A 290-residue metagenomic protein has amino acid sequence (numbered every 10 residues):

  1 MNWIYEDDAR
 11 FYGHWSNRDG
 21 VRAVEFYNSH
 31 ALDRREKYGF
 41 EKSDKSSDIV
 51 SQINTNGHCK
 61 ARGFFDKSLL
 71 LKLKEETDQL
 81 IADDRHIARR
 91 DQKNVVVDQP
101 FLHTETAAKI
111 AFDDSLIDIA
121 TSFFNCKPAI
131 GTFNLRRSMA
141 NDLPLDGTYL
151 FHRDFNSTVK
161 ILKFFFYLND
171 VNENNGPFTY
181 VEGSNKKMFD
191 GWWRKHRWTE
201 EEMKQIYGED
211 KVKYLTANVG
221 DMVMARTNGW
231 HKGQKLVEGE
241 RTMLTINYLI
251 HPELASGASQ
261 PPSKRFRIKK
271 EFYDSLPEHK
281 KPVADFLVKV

Functional and structural regions predicted by a protein language model:
M1, D7-V24, K186-V290: Conserved double-stranded beta-helix
M1-Q52: Fe(II)/2-oxoglutarate
A31, K42, S68-L69, E105 (+4 more regions): Generic alpha-helical secondary structure signal
A31-R34, I49, I81-D84, K264-R265 (+1 more regions): Charged, low-complexity, helix-prone segments enriched in Lys/Glu/Asp/Gln
S47-N56, F65-V219, K235-E238, I246 (+1 more regions): Non-heme Fe(II) oxygenase catalytic core, chiefly the N-lobe of the double-stranded beta-helix
K60-R62: Short loop-to-beta-strand entry elements in the cores of soluble alpha/beta enzymes
